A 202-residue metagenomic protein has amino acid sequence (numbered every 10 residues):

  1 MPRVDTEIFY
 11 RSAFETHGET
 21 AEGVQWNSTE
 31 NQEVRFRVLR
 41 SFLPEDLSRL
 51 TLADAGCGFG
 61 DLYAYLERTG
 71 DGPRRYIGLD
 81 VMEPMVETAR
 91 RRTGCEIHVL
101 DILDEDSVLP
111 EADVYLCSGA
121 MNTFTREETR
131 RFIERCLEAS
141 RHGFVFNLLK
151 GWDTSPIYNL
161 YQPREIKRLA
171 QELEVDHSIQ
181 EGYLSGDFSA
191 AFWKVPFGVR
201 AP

Functional and structural regions predicted by a protein language model:
M1-S107, E127-R135, V145-P202: Class I (Rossmann-like) S-adenosyl-L-methionine-dependent methyltransferase catalytic domain, capturing the SAM-binding
S107-V114: A short acidic, Gly/Pro-enriched loop at the edge of an enzyme's catalytic core that lines a small-molecule cofactor
V114-E127: A short SAM/SAH-binding and catalytic strip from SAM-dependent methyltransferases
S140-G143: Short glycine-dipeptide loop
